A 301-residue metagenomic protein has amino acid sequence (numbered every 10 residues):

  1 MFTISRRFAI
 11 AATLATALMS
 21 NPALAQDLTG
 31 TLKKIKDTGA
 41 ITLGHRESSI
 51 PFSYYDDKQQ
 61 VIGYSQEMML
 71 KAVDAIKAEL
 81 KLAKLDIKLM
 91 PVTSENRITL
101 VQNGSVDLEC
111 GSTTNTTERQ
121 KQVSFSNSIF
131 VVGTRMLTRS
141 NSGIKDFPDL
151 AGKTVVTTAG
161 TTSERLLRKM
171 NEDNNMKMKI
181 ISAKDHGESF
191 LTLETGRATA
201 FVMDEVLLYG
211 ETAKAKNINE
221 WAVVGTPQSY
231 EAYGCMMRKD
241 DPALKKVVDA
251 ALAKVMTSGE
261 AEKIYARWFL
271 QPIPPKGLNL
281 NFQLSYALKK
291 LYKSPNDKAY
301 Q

Functional and structural regions predicted by a protein language model:
M19-A25: Sec/Tat signal peptide C-region and signal peptidase I cleavage site
Q26, E67-A75, P148, K153-T154 (+4 more regions): Extended ligand-binding regions for polar small-molecule ligands
Q26-T29, K34-E109: Extracytoplasmic small-molecule ligand-binding "clamshell" domains of the periplasmic binding protein/Venus flytrap
L32, V61, S112, R119-I129 (+2 more regions): A structural signal for short loop-to-beta-strand junctions that line the ligand-binding cleft of periplasmic/secreted
T42-P51, V61-A78, T114, V132-F190 (+2 more regions): Bilobed "Venus flytrap"/periplasmic-binding protein-like clamshell domains and structurally analogous long
E47, F130-N141, A213-D249, Q271-N296 (+1 more regions): Periplasmic-binding protein-like
L70, L82-D149, L288-A299: Acidic, polar ligand-binding/catalytic clefts
N96, C110-K121, L166-D173, G187 (+3 more regions): A ligand-binding cleft/hinge motif common to bilobed small-molecule-binding domains
